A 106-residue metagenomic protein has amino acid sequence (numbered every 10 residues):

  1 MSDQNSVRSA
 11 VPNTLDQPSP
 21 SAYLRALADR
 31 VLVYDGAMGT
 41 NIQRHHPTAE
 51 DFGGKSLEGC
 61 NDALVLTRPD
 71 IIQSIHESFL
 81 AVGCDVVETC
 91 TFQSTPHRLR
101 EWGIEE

Functional and structural regions predicted by a protein language model:
M1-E106: Domain-level signal for soluble alpha/beta catalytic cores
